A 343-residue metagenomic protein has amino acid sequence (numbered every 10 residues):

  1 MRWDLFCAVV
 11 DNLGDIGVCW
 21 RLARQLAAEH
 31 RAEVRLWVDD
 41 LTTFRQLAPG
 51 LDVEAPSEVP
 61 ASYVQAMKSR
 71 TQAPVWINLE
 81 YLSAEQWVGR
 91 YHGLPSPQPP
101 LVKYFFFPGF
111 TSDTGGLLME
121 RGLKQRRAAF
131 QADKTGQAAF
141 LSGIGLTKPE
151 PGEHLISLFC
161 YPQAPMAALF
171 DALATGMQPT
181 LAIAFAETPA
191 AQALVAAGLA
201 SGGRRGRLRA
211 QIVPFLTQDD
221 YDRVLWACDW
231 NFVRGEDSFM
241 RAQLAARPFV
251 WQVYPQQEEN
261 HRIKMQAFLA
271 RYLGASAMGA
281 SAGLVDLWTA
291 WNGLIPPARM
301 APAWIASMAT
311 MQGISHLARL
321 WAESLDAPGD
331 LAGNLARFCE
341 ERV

Functional and structural regions predicted by a protein language model:
D4-M119, A186-P189: Active-site and donor-binding regions of nucleotide-sugar-utilizing enzymes
A8, L13, W20, F215-K264: A donor-sugar binding/catalytic signature common to diverse glycosyltransferases and related nucleotide-sugar
G17, Q163-D171: A conserved mid-protein helix/loop that constitutes part of the nucleotide-sugar donor-binding site
Q25, A168-Q178: Short hydrophobic signal-anchor/transmembrane segments that target glycosyltransferases and glycosylation machinery
S83-M166: A nucleotide-sugar donor-handling region in carbohydrate enzymes
M177-P214: Catalytic donor nucleotide-activated moiety binding site of glycosyltransferases and closely related
A275-V343: C-terminal amphipathic helix plus adjacent low-complexity, charged tail appended to glycosyltransferase catalytic
